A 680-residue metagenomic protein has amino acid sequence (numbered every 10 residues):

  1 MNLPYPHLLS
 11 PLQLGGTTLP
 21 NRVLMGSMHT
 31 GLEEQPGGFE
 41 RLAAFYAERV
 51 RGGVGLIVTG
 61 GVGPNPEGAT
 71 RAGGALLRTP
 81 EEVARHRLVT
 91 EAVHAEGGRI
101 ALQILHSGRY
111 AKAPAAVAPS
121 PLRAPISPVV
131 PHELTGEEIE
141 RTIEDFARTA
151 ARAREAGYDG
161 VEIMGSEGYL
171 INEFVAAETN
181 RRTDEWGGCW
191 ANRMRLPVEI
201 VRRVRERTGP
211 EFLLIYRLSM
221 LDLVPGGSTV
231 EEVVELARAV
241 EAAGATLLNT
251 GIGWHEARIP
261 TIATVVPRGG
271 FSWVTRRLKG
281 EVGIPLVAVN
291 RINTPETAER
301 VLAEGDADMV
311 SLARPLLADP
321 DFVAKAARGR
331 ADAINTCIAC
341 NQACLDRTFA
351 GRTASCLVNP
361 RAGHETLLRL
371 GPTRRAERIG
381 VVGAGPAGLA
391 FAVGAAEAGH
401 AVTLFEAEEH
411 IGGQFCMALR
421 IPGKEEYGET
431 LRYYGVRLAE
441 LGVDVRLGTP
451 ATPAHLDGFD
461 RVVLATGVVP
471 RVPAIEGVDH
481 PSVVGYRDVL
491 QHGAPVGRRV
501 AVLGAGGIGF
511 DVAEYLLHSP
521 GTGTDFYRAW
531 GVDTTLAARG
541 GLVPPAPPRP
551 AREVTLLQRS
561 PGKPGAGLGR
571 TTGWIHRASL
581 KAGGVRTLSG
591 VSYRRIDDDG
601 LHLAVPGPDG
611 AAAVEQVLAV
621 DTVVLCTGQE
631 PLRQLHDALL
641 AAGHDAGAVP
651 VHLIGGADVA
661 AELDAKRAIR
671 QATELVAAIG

Functional and structural regions predicted by a protein language model:
M1-V382, P386, F391-V402, H410 (+1 more regions): Flavin-dependent oxidoreductase catalytic cores
G55, D159, T246, D308 (+3 more regions): Conserved acidic residues
N65, Y216, G251-H255, E406-I421 (+3 more regions): Short connector loops at secondary-structure junctions
V201, E365-R374, E397, E409-H410 (+3 more regions): Flanking helices and flexible, charged tails adjoining ferredoxin-like Fe-S electron-transfer domains in multi-subunit
R258-A263, P285, D308-M309, F415-G423 (+1 more regions): Short beta-alpha connecting loops at secondary-structure transitions that line or flank enzyme active sites
A376-L404, R446-A454, G458, T466-I475 (+3 more regions): Rossmann-like dinucleotide/flavin-binding elements
G413-D457, G565-V591: N-terminal Rossmann-like dinucleotide/flavin-binding domain of flavoprotein oxidoreductases that bind FAD/FMN
